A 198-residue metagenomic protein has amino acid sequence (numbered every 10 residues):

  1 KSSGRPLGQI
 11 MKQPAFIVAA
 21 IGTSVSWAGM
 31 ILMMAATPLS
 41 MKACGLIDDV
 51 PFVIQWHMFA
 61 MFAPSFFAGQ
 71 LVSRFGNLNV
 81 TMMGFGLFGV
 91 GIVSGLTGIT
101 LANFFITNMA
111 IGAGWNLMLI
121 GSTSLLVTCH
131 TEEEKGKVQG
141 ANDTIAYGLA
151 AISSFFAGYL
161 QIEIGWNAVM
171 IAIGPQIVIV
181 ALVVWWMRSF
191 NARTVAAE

Functional and structural regions predicted by a protein language model:
K1-A19: Juxtamembrane intracellular "pre-TM" segments in multi-pass secondary transporters
A35-V53: Short amphipathic helix-loop junctions that connect adjacent transmembrane helices in Major Facilitator Superfamily/SLC
A63-N77, Q161: Helix-to-loop junctions at the C-terminal end of transmembrane segments in multipass secondary transporters
N79-S94, G174: Structural signature of the two symmetry-related core transmembrane helices
G91, A102-A110: Paired small-residue
L117-T131: Intracellular juxtamembrane helix-capping segments at the cytosolic ends of symmetry-related transmembrane helices
C129, E133-E163: A late C-terminal transmembrane helix in Major Facilitator Superfamily
Y159-I177: A membrane-interface helix-boundary motif in multi-pass transporters
